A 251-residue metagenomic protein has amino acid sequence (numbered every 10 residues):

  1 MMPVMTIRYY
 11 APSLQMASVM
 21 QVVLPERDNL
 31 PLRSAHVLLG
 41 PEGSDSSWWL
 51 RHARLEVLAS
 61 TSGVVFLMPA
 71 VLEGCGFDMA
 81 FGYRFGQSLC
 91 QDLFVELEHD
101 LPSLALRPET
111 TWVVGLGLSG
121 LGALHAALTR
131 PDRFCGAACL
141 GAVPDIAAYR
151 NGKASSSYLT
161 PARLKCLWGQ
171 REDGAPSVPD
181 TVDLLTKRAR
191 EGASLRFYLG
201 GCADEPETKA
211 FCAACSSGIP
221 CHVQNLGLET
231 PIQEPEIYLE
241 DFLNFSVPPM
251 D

Functional and structural regions predicted by a protein language model:
M1-D251: Non-catalytic cap/lid and distal C-terminal segments of serine-dependent acyl enzymes
